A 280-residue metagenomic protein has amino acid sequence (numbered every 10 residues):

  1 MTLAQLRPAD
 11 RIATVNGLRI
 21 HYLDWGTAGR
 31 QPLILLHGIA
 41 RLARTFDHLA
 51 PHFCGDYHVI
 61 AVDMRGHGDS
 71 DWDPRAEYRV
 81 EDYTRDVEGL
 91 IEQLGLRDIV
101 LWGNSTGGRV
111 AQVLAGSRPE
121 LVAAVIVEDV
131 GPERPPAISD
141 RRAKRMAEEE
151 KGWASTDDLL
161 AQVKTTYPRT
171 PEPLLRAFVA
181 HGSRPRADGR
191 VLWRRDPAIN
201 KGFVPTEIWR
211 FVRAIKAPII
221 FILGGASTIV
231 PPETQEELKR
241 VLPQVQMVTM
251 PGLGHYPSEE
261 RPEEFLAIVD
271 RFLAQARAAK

Functional and structural regions predicted by a protein language model:
T2-R19: N-terminal cap/lid segment of alpha/beta-hydrolase-fold proteins
L18-D69, R277: Conserved HGGG/HGGXW glycine-rich cap/lid loop of the alpha/beta-hydrolase fold
L49, D63-G68, D73, G131 (+1 more regions): Short beta-to-alpha linker loops that shape the active-site pocket of alpha/beta-hydrolase fold enzymes
D82-I99: Conserved acidic catalytic loop of the alpha/beta-hydrolase fold
R97-P136: Conserved hydrolase catalytic core segment
E133-R195: Helix-rich cap/lid subdomain of alpha/beta-hydrolase
R184-V241, Q246-T249: Conserved serine/cysteine hydrolase catalytic core
M250-L266: Catalytic histidine-centered segment of alpha/beta-hydrolase-like enzymes
